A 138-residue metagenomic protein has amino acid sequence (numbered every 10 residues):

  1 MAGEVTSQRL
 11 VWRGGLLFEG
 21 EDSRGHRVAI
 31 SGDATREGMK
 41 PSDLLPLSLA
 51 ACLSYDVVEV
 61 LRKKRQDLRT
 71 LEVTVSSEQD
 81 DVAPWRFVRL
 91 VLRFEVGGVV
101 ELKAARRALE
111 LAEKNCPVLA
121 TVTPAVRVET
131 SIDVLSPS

Functional and structural regions predicted by a protein language model:
M1-L47, V57-S138: Extended beta-strand/beta-hairpin segments
C52-L53: Alpha-helical metal-binding/catalytic segments enriched in His/Glu/Asp
